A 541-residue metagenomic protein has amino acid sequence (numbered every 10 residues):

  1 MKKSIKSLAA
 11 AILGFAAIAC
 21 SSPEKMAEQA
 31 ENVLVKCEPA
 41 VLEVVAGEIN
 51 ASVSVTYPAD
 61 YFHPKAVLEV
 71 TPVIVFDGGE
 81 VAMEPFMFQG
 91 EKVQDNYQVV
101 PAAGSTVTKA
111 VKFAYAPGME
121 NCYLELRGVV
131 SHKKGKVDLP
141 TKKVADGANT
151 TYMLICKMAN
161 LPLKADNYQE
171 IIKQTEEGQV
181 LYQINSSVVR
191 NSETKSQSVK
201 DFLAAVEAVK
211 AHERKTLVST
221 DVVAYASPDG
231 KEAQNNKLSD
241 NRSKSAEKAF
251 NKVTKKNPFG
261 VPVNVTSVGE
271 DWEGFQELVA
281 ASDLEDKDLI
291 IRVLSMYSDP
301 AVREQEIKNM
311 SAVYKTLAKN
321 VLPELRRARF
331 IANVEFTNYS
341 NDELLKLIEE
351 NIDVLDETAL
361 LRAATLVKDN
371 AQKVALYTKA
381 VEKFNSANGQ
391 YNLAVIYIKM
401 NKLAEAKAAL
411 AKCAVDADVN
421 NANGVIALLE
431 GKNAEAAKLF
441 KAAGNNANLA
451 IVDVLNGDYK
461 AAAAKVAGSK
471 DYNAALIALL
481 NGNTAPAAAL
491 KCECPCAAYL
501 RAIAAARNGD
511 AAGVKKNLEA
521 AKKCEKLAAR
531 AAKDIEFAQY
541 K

Functional and structural regions predicted by a protein language model:
K2-R501, A505-K541: N-terminal targeting segments with Sec-dependent signals, encompassing both cleavable signal peptides and non-cleavable
